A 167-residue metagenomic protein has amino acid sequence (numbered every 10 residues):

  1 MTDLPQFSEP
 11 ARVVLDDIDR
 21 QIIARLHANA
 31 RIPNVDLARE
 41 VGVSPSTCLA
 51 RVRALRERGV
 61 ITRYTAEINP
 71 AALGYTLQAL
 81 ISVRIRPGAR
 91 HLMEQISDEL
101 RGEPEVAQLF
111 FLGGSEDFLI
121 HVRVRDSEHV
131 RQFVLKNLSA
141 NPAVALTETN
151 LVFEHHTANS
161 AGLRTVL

Functional and structural regions predicted by a protein language model:
M1-L167: A compositional/biophysical signature of low hydrophobicity enriched in polar/charged and small residues
